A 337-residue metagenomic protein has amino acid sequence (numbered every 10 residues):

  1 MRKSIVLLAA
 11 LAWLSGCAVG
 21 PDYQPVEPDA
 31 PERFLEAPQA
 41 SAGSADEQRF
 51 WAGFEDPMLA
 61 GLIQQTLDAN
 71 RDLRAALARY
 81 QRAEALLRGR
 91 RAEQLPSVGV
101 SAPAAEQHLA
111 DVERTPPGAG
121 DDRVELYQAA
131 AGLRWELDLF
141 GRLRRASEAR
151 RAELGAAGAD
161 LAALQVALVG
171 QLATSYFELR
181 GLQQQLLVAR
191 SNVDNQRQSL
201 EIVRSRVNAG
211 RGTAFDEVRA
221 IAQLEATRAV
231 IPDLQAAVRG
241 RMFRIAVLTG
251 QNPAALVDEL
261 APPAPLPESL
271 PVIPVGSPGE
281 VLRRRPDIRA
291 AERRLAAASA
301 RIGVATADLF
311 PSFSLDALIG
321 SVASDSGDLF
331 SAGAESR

Functional and structural regions predicted by a protein language model:
R2-A9, W13-D68, Y127, R151 (+3 more regions): Terminal intrinsically disordered/low-complexity segments used for targeting and assembly
P38, A45-F54, S101-G132, A255-P274 (+2 more regions): Small/polar, glycine/serine/threonine/aspartate-rich low-complexity segments that form flexible
L59-G61, L126-Q128, T174, R219 (+1 more regions): Transmembrane beta-barrel architecture of outer-membrane proteins
I63, Q128-G132, Y176, I221 (+1 more regions): Membrane-embedded beta-strand positions in outer-membrane beta-barrel channels/transporters
Q65-R74, E84-P96, L109-A110, A130-E148 (+6 more regions): A glycine-/polar-enriched beta->alpha junction
A75-L77, S97-S101, S312-D316: Residue-level detector of the transmembrane beta-barrel scaffold of outer-membrane proteins
L143, G158-S277: Periplasmic alpha-helical coiled-coil/stalk elements that build and connect Gram-negative outer-membrane
